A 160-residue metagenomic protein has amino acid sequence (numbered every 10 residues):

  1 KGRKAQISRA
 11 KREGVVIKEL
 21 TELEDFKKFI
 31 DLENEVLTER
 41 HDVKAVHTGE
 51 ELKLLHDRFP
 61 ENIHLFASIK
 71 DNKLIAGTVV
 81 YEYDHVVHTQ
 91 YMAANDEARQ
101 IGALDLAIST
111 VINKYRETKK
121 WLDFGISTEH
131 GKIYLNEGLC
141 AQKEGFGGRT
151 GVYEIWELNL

Functional and structural regions predicted by a protein language model:
K1-A98, Y115: A conserved beta-strand-loop-helix scaffold within acyl/acetyltransferase catalytic domains
A94-G102, T128-I133: Short, contiguous acidic/charged loop-to-helix segments that flank catalytic cores in large enzymes
R99-N113: Conserved acetyl-CoA-binding loop-helix of GNAT-fold acetyltransferases
K119-L160: Active-site/acyl-donor-binding loops of N-acyltransferases
